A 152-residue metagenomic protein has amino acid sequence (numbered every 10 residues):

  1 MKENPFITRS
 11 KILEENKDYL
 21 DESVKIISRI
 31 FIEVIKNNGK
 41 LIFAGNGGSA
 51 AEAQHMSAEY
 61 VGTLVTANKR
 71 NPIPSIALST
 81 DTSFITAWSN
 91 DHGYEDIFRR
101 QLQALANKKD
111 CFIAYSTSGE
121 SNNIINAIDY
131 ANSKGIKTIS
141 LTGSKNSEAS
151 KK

Functional and structural regions predicted by a protein language model:
M1-Y19: Generic N-terminal amphipathic, Lys/Arg-enriched alpha-helix
Y19-N37: A short, well-structured juxtamembrane/interface segment
E33-L105: Glycine-rich, small/polar surface segments that engage phosphate groups of diverse ligands
S49-Q54, E120-A127: Short glycine/serine/threonine-rich phosphate/pyrophosphate-binding segments that cradle anionic phosphate groups
S79, S116, T142: Short beta-strand/turn micro-motifs composed of small residues that flank or help shape donor/cofactor-binding pockets
I128-K134: Surface-exposed amphipathic alpha-helices with a cationic face
S140-K152: Short, glycine/polar-rich helix-capping loops at beta-to-alpha or helix-loop-helix junctions that flank or form
